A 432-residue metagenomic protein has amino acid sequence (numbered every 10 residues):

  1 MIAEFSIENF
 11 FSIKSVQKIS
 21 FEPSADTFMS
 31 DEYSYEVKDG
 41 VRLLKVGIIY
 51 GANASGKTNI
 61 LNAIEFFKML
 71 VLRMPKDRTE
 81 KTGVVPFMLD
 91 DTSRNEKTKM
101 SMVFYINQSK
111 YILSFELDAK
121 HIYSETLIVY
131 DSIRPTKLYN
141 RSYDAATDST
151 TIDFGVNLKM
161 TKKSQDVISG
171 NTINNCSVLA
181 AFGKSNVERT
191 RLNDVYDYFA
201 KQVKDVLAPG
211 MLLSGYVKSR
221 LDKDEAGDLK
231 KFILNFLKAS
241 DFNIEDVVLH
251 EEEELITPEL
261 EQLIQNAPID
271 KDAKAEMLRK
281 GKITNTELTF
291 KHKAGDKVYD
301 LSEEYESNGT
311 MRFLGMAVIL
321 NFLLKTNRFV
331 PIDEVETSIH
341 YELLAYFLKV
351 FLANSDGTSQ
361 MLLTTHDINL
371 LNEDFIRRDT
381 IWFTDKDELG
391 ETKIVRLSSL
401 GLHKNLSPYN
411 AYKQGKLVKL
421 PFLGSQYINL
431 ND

Functional and structural regions predicted by a protein language model:
M1-E4, Y346-D432: C-terminal lobe/lid and adjacent interdomain/linker elements of RecA-like ASCE P-loop ATPase modules
I2-F66, D432: Pre-Walker A-like glycine/lysine-rich segment at the N-terminus of P-loop NTPase domains
F10, E334-I339, I368: Conserved Walker B
S34-I48, A52, L61-I122: Conserved P-loop NTP-binding catalytic core
V41, S93-N95, Y105-N107, N321-L324 (+2 more regions): Conserved catalytic network of the ASCE P-loop NTPase/AAA+ motor domain
V46-Y50, Q265-N321, F329, V335-I339: Conserved ABC ATPase signature
I112-P258: Electropositive, glycine-dotted interaction segments that contact anionic polymers or phosphate-rich ligands
H340-A345: Short alpha-helix of the ABC ATPase nucleotide-binding domain corresponding to the H-loop/switch region
